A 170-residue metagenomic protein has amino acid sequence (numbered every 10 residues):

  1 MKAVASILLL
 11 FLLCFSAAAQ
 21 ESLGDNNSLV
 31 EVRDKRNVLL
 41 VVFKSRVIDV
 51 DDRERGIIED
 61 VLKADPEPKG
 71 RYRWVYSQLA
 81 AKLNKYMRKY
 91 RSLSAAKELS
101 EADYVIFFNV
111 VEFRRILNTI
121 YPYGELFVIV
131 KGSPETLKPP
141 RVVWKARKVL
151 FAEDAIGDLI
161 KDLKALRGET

Functional and structural regions predicted by a protein language model:
A5-S16: Bacterial N-terminal signal peptides
S6, L29, A95-K97: Residues embedded in well-ordered secondary-structure elements
A19-K85, R167-T170: A structural "domain/chain start" motif
S22, A81, K85-A95, L99-D154: Surface-exposed short loop/turn segments
A152-R167: Short, amphipathic alpha-helical "lid/cap" segments that border enzyme active or binding sites
